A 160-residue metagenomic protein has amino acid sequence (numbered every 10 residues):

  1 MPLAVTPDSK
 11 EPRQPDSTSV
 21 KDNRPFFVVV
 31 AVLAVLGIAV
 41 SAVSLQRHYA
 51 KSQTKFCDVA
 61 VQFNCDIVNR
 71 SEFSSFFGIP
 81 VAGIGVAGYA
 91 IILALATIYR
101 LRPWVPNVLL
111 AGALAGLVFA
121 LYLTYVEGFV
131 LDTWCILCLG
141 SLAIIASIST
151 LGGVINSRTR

Functional and structural regions predicted by a protein language model:
P2-R160: Membrane-interfacial helix-loop segments of redox and metal-homeostasis proteins, especially TM-loop-TM junctions
